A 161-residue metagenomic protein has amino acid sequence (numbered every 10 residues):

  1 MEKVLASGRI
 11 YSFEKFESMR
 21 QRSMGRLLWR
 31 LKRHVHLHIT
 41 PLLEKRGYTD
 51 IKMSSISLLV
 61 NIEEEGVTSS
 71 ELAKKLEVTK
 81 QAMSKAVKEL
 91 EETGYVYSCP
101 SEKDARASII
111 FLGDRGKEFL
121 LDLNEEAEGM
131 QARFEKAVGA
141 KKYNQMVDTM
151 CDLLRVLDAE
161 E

Functional and structural regions predicted by a protein language model:
M1-R46: N-terminal leader segment of winged-helix/HTH proteins
A6-Y11, K88-C151: Charged, amphipathic alpha-helical coiled-coil/dimerization segments
R20, M24, I51-S55, R115 (+1 more regions): N-terminal positioning helix adjacent to the helix-turn-helix/winged-helix DNA-binding module
L28-L31, V35-H38, L42, L76 (+3 more regions): Alpha-helical linker/hinge and terminal dimerization helices associated with HTH transcriptional regulators
L37-T79: N-terminal helix-turn-helix DNA-binding core of bacterial DNA-binding proteins
K52, S84-K85: Conserved catalytic core of two-component sensor histidine kinases
S69-A73, I109, C151-L157, E161: Alpha-helical transmembrane segments and membrane-interface helix-loop junctions in multi-pass membrane proteins
S69-S70, Q81, K88, S108: Residues within helix-turn-helix
